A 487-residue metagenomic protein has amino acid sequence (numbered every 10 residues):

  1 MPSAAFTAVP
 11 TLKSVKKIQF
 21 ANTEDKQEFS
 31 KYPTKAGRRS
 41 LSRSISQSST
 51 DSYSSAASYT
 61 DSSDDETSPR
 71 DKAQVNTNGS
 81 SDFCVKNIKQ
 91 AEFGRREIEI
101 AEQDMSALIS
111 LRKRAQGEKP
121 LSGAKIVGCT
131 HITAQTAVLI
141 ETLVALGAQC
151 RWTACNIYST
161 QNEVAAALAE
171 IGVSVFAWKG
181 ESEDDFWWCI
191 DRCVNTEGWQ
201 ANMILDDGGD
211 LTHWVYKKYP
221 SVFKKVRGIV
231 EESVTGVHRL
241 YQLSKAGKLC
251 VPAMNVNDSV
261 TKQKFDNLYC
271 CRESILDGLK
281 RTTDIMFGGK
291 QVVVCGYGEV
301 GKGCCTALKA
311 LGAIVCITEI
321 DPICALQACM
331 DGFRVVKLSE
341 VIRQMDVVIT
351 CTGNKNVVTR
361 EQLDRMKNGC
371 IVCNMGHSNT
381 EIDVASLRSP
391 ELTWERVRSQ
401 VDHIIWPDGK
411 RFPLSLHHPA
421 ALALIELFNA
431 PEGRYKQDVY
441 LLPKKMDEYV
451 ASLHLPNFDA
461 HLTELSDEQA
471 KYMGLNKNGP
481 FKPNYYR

Functional and structural regions predicted by a protein language model:
M1-S55: Long, low-complexity intrinsically disordered regions in eukaryotic nuclear regulators
P2, Q19, S49-S54, D61-R70 (+8 more regions): Adenosine-phosphate binding glycine-rich loop
K16, F20, Q27-S30, A36-G37 (+7 more regions): Rossmann-fold NAD(P)-binding glycine/threonine-rich loop
D61, V75-L121, W152-K290: Glycine/serine-rich phosphate-binding loop and adjoining beta1-alpha1 elements at the start of nucleotide-handling
C129-A148, Q263-D266, C270-K355: Glycine-rich phosphate/diphosphate-binding loop of Rossmann-like nucleotide-binding domains
N156, I320-D321, S378: Residues in the short beta-alpha loop(s) of Rossmann-like NAD(P)-binding domains
G198, N202-L205, G209, D331-R388 (+2 more regions): Rossmann-like NAD(P)-binding element
